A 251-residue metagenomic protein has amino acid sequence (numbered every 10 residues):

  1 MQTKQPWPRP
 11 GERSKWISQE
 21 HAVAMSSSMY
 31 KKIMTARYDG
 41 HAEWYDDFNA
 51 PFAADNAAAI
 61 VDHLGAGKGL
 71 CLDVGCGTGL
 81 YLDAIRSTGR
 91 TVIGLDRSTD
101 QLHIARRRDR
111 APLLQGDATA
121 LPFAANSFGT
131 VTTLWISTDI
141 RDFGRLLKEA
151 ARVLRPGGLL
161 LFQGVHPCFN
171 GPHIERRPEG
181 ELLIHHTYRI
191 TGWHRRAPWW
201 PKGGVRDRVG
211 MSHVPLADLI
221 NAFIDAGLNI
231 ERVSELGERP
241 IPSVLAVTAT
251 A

Functional and structural regions predicted by a protein language model:
W16-G67, L80-A84, Q101-I104, G237 (+1 more regions): Conserved class I S-adenosyl-L-methionine
L72-V74, T78-A120: Class I SAM-dependent methyltransferase SAM/SAH-binding core
T119-V131: A short acidic, Gly/Pro-enriched loop at the edge of an enzyme's catalytic core that lines a small-molecule cofactor
G129-G144: A short SAM/SAH-binding and catalytic strip from SAM-dependent methyltransferases
G144-L159: A short glycine-rich, Lys/Arg-flanked "PGG" loop and its adjoining helix->strand segment in the class I
L160-P198: Conserved class I S-adenosyl-L-methionine
W199, V209-G227: Short alpha-helix
A222-A251: C-terminal lobe and adjacent flexible extensions of AdoMet/dcAdoMet transferase-like proteins
